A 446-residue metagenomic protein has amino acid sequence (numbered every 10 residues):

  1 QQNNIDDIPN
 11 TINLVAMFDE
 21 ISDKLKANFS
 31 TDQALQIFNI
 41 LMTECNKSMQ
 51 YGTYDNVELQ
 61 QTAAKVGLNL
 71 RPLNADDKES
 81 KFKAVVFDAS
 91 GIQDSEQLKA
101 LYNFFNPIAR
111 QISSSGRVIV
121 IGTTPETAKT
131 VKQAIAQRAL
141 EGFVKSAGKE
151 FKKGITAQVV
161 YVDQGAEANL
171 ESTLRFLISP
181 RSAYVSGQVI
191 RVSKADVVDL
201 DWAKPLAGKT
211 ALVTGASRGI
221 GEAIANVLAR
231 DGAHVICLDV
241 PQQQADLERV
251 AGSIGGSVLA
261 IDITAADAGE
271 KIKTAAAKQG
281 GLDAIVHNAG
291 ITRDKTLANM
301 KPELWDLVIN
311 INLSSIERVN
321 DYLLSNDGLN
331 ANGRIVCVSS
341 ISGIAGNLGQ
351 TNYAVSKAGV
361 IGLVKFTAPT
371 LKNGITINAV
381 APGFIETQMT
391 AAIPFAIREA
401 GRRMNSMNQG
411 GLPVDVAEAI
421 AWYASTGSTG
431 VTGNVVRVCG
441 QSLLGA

Functional and structural regions predicted by a protein language model:
Q1-P205, A379-P382, E386: Glycine-rich nucleotide cofactor-binding loops and adjacent beta-alpha elements of adenine nucleotide/dinucleotide sites
M49, L70-A75, A233-L247: Conserved glycine-rich Rossmann-like NAD(P)H-binding loop of the short-chain dehydrogenase/reductase
Q97, T296-L297, L304-D306, G401: Substrate-binding pocket helix/loop in short-chain dehydrogenase/reductase
A136-L140, N320, S356-G359, V364: Active-site helix of classical SDR
K153-T156, Y184-G187, N332, K372-T376 (+1 more regions): Short, small/polar-rich loop/turn modules that mediate ligand/substrate recognition or access, typified
S186-G208, A345, T432-A446: Short C-terminal tail/terminal secondary-structure segment of NAD(P)H-dependent dehydrogenase/reductase domains
S340: Residue(s) in the substrate-gating loop at a strand-loop-helix junction that position the organic substrate next
